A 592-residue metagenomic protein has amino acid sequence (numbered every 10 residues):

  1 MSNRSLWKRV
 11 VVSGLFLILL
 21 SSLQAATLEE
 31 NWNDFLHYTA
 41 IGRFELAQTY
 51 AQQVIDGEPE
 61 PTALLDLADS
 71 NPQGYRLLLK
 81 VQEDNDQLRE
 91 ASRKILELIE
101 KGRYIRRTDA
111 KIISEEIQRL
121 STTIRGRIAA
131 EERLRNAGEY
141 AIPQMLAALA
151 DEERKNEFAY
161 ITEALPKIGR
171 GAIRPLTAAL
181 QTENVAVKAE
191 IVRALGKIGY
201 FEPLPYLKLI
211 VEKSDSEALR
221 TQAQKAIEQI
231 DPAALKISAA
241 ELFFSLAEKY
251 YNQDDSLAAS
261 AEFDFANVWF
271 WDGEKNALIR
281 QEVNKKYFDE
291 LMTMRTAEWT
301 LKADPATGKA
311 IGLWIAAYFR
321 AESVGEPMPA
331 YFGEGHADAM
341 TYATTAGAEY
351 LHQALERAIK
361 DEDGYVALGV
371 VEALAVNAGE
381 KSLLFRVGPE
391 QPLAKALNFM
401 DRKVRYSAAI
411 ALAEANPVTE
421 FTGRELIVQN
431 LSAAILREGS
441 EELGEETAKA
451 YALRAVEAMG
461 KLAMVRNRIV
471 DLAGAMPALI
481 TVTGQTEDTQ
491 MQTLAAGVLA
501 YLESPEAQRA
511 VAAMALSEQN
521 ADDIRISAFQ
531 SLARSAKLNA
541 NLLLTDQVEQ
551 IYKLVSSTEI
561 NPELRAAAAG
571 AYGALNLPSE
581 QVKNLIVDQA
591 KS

Functional and structural regions predicted by a protein language model:
N33-A40, T49-Q53, D66-S70, R93-R107 (+18 more regions): Structural detector for internal amphipathic alpha-helices that build alpha-solenoid repeat scaffolds
Q48-L77, E139-E153, G273-L278, L301-M328: Short, charge-rich amphipathic alpha-helical segments embedded in non-transmembrane helical bundles/solenoids
Y50-A51, L207, V211, Y251 (+2 more regions): Inward-facing hydrophobic residues that define packing positions of alpha-helical scaffold repeats
E60-D66, R106-Q118, E139-A150, R170-Q181 (+9 more regions): Amphipathic alpha-helical scaffolding segments comprising HEAT/armadillo-like alpha-solenoid repeats
P61-N85, A91, A218-P232, K309-A337 (+2 more regions): TPR/TPR-like alpha-solenoid helical repeat scaffolds
A63-L79, S238-A240, S245-T296, R320-E349 (+3 more regions): Short coil/linker segments at helix-helix boundaries
T122-R125, E153-R154, E183-N184, D215-S216 (+7 more regions): Short inter-helical turns and helix N-cap capping residues of alpha-solenoid HEAT/ARM repeat scaffolds
